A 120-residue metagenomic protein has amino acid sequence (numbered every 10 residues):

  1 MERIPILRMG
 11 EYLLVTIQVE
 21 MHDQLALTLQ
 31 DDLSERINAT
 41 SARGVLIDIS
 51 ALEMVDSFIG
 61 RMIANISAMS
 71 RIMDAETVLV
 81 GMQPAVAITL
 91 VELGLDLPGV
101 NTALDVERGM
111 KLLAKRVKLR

Functional and structural regions predicted by a protein language model:
M1-R8, A114, K118-R120: Non-catalytic signal-transmission and effector/linker regions of two-component phosphorelay proteins
E2-Q30: STAS-typified acidic loop motif
A26-L33, N38-A39, D74: Expand to "…catalyze enediolate/carbanion chemistry for C-C bond making/breaking, isomerization, decarboxylation
I37, I66, K111-L113, R120: Catalytic cores of nucleotide-enabled group-transfer and carboxylate-activating enzymes in metabolic and assembly-line
T40-R43, I47-D96: Amphipathic alpha-helical interaction surfaces in cytosolic regulatory modules
L90, E107-A114: Two-component system phosphotransfer/interaction surface
G99-G109: Short acidic-hydrophobic, aromatic-tinged amphipathic segments that line or gate anion-handling sites
